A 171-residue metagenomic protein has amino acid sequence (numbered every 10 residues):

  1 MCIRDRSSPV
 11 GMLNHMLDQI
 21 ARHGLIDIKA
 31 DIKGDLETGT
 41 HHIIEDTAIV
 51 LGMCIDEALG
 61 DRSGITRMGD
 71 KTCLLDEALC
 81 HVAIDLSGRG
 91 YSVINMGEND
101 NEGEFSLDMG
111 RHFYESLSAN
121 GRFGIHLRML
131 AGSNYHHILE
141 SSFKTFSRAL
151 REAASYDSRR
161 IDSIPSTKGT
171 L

Functional and structural regions predicted by a protein language model:
M1-I3: Short, small-residue-biased leader/transition segments that mark boundaries at the very start of proteins
R6-G34, H41-I44: Polyanion/phosphate-binding surface patch
L17-A21, A78-Y91: Short beta-strand elements
D27-K29, D61-M68, G124-R128, A153-P165: Flexible, glycine/charged-enriched surface loops at secondary-structure junctions
E45-T66: Ordered, amphipathic secondary-structure segments that act as subunit-interaction surfaces in large macromolecular
S63-L79, I84, S163-L171: Glycine/charge-rich, flexible interdomain linkers and switch-proximal surface loops that mediate coupling
R89, I94, E102-R159: Mixed-charge, glycine-accented linear interaction segment located at domain edges/termini
